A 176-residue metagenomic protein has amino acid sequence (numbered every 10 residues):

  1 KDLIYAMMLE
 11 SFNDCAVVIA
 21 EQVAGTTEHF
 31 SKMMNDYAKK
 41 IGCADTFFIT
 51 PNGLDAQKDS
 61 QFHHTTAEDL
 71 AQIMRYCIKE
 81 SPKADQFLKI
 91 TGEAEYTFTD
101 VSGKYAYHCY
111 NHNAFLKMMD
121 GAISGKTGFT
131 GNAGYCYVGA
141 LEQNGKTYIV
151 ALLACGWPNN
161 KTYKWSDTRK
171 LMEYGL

Functional and structural regions predicted by a protein language model:
K1, L9-S11, F30, A44 (+4 more regions): Extracytoplasmic/periplasmic mature domains of Sec-exported, cell-envelope-associated bacterial proteins
D2-A6, A16-T26, L54-H63, T127 (+1 more regions): Second-shell loop/turn segments in exported
A6, Q22, D36-Y37, I90-A94: Short acidic/histidine-centered micro-motifs embedded in hydrophobic/aromatic stretches that mark compact functional
M8-E10, V17, L70: Short, functionally critical alpha-helical segments immediately adjacent to catalytic or ligand/cofactor-binding
E10-N13, N144: Short flexible coil/turn linkers enriched for glycine and charged/polar residues that connect secondary-structure
V17, N35, G121: Short glycine-/small-residue-rich flexible loop motifs, especially phosphate/cofactor-binding loops
A20-E80: Mid-domain, small-residue-enriched loop/turn segments at the edges of structured enzyme/sensor domains
C43-A44, Q61-L176: Domain-terminus/edge residues, biased toward the C-terminal soluble/receptor-binding domains of extracytoplasmic
